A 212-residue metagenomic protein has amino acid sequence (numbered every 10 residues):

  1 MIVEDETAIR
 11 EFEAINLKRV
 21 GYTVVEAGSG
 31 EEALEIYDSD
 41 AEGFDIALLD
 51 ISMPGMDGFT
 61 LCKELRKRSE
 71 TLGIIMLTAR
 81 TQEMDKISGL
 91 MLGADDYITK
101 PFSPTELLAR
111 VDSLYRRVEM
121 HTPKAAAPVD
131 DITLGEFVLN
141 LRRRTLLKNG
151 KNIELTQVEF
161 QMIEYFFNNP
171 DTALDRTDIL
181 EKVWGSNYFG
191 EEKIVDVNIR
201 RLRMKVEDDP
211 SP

Functional and structural regions predicted by a protein language model:
E4: Conserved acidic carboxylate
E11-R19: Charged docking surfaces used in two-component/phosphorelay signaling
E26-I46: Acidic, metal-coordinating helix/loop segments flanking the phosphotransfer/catalytic sites of two-component signaling
A47-S52, R80: The short loop immediately C-terminal to the conserved phospho-acceptor aspartate in CheY-like receiver
K63, K67-T133: Basic, amphipathic DNA-recognition helix from helix-turn-helix-like DNA-binding domains
S113-A173, T177: Short, Lys/Arg-enriched segments at the junction into DNA-binding effector domains of transcriptional regulators
T122, V129, E154, V197-I199 (+1 more regions): DNA-binding patch around the recognition helix
